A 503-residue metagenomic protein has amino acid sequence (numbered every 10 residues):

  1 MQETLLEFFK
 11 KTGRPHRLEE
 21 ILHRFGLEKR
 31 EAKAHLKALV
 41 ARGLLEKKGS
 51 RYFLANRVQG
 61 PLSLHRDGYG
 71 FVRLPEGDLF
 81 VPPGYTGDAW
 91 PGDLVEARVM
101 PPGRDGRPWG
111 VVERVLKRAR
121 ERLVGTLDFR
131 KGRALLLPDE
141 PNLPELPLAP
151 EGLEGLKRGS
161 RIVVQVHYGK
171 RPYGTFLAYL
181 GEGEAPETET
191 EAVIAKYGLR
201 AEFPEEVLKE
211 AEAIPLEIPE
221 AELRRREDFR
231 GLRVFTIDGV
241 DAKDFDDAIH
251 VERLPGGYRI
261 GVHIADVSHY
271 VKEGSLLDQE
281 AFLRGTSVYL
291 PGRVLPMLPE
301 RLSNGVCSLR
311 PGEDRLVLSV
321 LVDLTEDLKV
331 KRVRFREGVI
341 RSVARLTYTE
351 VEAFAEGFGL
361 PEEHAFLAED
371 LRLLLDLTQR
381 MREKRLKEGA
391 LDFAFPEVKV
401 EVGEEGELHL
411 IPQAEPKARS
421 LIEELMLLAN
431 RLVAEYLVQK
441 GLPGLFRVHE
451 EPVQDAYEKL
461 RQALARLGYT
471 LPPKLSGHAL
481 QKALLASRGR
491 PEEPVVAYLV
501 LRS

Functional and structural regions predicted by a protein language model:
M1-I264, S268-D314, R345, T349-A355 (+2 more regions): Charge-lined substrate channels and their catalytic hotspots, especially those that engage the 3′ end of RNA
F80-V81, R332, H409-L410: A sequence-level detector of short linear motifs
N142, L180-E182, K243, V267-S268 (+7 more regions): Short loop/turn segments at secondary-structure transitions that flank enzyme active sites
R230-G231, D244-F245, R253-Y258, R284 (+7 more regions): Short, well-ordered loop/turn elements at secondary-structure boundaries
D238-D241, R253-P255, I264, V294 (+7 more regions): Short, flexible loop/turn elements at secondary-structure junctions
V288-K387: Conserved catalytic alpha/beta cores of large enzymes that bind or transform nucleotide phosphates and polynucleotides
F335, Y348-E350, L360, H364-S503: Append "with occasional cross-activation on large, charged helical scaffolds in nucleic-acid assemblies
